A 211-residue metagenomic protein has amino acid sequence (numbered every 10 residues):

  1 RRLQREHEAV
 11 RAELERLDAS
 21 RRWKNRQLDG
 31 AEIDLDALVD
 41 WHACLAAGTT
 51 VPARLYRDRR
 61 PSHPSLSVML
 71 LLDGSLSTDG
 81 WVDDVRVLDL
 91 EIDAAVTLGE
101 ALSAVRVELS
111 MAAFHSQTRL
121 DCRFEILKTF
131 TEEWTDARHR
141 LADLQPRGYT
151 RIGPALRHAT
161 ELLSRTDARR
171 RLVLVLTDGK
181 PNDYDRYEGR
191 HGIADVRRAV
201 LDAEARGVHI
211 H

Functional and structural regions predicted by a protein language model:
R1-L66: Acidic/polar low-complexity segments with low predicted structural confidence
R54-R59, T97-E100, T160-S164, R198-V200: Generic recognition of flexible, low-complexity loop/linker segments
D58-V87, T177-N182: MIDAS-like acidic motif and immediate structural context at the N-terminus of von Willebrand factor A/I domains
L66, T78-L109, A159, I193: …and closely analogous acidic/polar surface helices at protein-protein or active-site interfaces in A-domain-like
D79-W81, A104, M111-A112, L120-F124 (+2 more regions): Extended hydrophobic-aromatic, low-complexity segments
G99-E108, E133-W134, S164-R169, D202-R206: Secondary-structure transition/capping motifs at alpha-helix termini and the adjoining loop/turn into the next element
R119-R171: Von Willebrand factor
T160, G179-H211: VWA/integrin I-like adhesion module and closely mimicked acidic/polar interface patches used
